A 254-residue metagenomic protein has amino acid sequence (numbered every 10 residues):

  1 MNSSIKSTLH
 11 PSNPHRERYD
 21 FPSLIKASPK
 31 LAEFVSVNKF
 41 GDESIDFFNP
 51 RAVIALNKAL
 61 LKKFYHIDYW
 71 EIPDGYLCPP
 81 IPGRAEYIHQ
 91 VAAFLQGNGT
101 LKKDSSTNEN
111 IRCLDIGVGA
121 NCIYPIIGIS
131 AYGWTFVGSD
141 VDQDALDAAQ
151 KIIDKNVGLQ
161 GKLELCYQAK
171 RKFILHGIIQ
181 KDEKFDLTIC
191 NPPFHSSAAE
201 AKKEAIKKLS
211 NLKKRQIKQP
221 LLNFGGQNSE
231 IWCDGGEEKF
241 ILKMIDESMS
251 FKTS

Functional and structural regions predicted by a protein language model:
M1-C78, A93: N-terminal auxiliary segments of SAM/dcSAM-dependent transferases
A59-F64, P82-R112: Conserved alpha-helix/loop element of class I SAM-dependent methyltransferases that forms part of the SAM/SAH-binding
S106-A120, V137: Conserved class I S-adenosyl-L-methionine
A120-W134: Conserved SAM-binding loop of SAM-dependent methyltransferases across substrates and taxa, primarily the Class I
T135-V141: Conserved SAM-binding motif I beta-strand of class I
V141-C190, H195: S-adenosyl-L-methionine
P192-K239: Mobile active-site "lid"/loop adjacent to the S-adenosyl-L-methionine
E237-F251: A short, acidic, amphipathic alpha-helical segment used as a generic capping/interface helix at domain edges
